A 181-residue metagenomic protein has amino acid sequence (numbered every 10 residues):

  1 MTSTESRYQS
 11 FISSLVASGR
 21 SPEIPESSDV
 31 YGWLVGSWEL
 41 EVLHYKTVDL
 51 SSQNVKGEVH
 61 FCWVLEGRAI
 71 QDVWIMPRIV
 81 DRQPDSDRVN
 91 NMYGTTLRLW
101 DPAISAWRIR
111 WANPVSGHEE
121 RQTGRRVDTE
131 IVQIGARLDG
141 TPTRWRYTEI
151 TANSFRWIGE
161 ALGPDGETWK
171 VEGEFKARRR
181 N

Functional and structural regions predicted by a protein language model:
M1-S52, K56, H60-V64, R180-N181: Amphipathic/hydrophobic helical signal segments and adjacent flexible N-terminal regions that mediate secretion
E5, S10, E160-N181: Edge beta-strand at a domain terminus
W38, S51-Q53, R88-N90, W107 (+1 more regions): Tryptophan-centered short beta-strand motifs
V42, D72-M76, I109-A112, I131-L138 (+1 more regions): Short beta-strand segments that buttress and anchor functional surface loops
S52-M92: N-terminal glycine/threonine-rich, aromatic-flanked beta-hairpin/loop signature
G57-W63, W74, G94-L99, E120-G124 (+3 more regions): Hydrophobic/aromatic beta-strand elements that line small-molecule binding cavities or substrate pockets in beta-rich
L65-E66, D128, T151-N153, N181: Residue-level recognition of beta-strand termini and adjacent short loop/turns
P77-H118: Helix-adjacent hinge/juxtasegments
